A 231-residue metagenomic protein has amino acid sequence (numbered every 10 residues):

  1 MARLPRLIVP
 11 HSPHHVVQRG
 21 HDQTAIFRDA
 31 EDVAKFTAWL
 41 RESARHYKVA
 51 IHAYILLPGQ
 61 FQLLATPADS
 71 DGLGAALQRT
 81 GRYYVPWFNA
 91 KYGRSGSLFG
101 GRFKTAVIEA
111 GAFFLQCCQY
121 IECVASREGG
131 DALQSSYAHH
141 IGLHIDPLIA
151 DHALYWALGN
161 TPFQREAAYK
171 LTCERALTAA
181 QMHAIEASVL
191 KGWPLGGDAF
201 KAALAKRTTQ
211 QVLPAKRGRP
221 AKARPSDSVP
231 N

Functional and structural regions predicted by a protein language model:
M1-A53, L57, T66-N231: Short Pro-Cys-Gly-centered "Cys-loop" motif that presents a nucleophilic cysteine in a tight turn
Q62: Conserved G/P- and acidic residue-centered "switch" motifs that form tight phosphate/ATP-binding loops in soluble
